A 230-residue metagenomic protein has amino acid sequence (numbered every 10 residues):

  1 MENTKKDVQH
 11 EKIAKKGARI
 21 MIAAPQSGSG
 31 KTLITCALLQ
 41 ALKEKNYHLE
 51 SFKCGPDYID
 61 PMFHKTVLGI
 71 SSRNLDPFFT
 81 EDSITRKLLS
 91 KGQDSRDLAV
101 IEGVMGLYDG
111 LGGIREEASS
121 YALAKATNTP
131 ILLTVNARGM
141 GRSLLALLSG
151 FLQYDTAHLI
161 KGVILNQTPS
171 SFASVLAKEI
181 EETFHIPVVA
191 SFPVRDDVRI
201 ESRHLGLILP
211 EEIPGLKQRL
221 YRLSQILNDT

Functional and structural regions predicted by a protein language model:
E2-A14: Intrinsically disordered, low-complexity terminal tails and inter-domain linkers enriched for S/T/G/P/D/E
E11-S29, L33, L39-T127, V135-G162 (+1 more regions): ATP-dependent carboxylate-amine ligase catalytic core
I131-T134, V189-S191: Short hydrophobic alpha-helical runs that function as membrane-insertion/retention elements
R142-T230: Internal gly/pro-rich beta-alpha loop/helix module that stabilizes soluble enzyme cofactors or their anionic handles
